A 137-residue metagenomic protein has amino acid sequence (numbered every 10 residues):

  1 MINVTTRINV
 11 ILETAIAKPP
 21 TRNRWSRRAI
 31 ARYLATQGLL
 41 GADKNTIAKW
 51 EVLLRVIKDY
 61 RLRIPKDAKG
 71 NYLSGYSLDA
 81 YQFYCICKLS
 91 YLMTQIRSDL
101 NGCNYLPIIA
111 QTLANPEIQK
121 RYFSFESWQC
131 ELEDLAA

Functional and structural regions predicted by a protein language model:
M1-N23, K58-S74, I86, T94-Q95: Basic, amphipathic alpha-helix used for nucleic-acid engagement in HTH/winged-helix/SANT-Myb modules and analogous
I2, R7-L53: Polyanion-binding surface elements
R7, I11, Y33, L53-V56 (+4 more regions): Charge-rich, solvent-exposed alpha-helical interaction surfaces
K18, T36-Q37, I57-Y60, L92-D99 (+2 more regions): Surface-exposed polar/charged interaction patches
L34, Y84, S124-E126: Compositionally biased, low-structure terminal segments
Q37-S77: Major-groove DNA-recognition helix of helix-turn-helix-type DNA-binding domains
S77-R121: A short, Lys/Arg-enriched interface patch at domain edges and termini
E117-A137: Extended, charged low-complexity alpha-helical coiled-coils and adjacent intrinsically disordered tails
